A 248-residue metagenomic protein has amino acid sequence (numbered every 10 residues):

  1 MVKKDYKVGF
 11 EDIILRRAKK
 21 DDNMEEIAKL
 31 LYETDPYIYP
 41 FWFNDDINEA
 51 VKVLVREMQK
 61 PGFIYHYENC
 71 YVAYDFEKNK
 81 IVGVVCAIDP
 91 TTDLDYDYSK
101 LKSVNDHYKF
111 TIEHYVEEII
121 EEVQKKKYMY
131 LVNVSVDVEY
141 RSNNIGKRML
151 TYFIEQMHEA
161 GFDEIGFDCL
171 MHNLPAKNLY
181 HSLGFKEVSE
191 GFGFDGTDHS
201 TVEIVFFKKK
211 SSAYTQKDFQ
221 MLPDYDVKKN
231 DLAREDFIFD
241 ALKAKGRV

Functional and structural regions predicted by a protein language model:
I14-K29, P36-W42, P90, T215-F219: A short beta-loop-alpha structural element at the N-terminal edge of CoA-dependent acyl/N-acetyltransferase catalytic
I47-C70, F76, D226, D231-R247: Active-site rim helix/loop that mediates acceptor-substrate recognition in acyltransferases
V72, N79-D89, Y130, S135: Conserved beta-strand in the GNAT
Y74, V104-D106, V134-R141, L170: A short, internal acetyl-CoA/4′-phosphopantetheine-binding micro-motif in the GNAT/acyltransferase core
T91-M129: Conserved acyl-donor/pantetheine-binding loop and adjacent beta-alpha core of acyl/acetyltransferases and related
K127-M129, M157-D168: Conserved GNAT acetyl-CoA-binding A-motif
S142-Q156, N178-S182: Conserved acetyl-CoA-binding loop-helix of GNAT-fold acetyltransferases
D163-E164, L170-K177, L183, F192-M221 (+2 more regions): C-terminal "cap" of GNAT-fold acetyltransferases
